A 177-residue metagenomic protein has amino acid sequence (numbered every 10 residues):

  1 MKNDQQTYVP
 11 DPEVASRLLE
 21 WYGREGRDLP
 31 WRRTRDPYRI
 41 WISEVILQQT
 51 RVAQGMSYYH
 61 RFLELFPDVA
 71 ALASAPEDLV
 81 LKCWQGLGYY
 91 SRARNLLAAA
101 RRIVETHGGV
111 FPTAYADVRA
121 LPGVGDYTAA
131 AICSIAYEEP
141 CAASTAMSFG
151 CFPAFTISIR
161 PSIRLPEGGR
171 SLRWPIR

Functional and structural regions predicted by a protein language model:
N3, Y8-P12, S16-R177: Catalytic cores of DNA base-excision repair glycosylases
